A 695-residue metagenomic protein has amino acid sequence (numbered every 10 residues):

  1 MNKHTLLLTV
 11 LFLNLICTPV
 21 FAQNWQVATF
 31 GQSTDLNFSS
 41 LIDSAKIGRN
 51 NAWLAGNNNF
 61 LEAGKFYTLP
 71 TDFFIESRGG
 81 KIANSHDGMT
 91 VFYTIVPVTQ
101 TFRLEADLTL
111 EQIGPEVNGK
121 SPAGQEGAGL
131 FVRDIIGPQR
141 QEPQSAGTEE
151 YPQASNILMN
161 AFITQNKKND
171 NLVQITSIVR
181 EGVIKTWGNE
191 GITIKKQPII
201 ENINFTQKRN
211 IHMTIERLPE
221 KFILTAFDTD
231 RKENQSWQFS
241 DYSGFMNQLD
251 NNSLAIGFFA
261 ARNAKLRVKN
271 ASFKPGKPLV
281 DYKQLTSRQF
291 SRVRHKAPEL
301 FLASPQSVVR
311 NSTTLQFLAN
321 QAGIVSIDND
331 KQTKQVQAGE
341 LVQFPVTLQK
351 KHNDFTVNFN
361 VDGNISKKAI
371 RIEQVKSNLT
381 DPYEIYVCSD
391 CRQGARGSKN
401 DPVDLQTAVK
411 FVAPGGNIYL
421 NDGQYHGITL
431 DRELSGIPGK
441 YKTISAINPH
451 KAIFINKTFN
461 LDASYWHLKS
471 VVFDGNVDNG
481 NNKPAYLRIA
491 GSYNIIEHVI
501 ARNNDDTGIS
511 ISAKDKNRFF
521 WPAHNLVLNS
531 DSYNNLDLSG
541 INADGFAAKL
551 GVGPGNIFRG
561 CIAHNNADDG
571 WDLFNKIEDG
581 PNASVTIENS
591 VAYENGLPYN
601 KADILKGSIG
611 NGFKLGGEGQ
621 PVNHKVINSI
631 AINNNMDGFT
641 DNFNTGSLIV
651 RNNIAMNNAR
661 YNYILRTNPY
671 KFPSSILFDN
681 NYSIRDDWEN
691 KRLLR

Functional and structural regions predicted by a protein language model:
Q23-H295: Extracellular glycan-recognition regions
G88, L405, L430-R432, I455-F459 (+7 more regions): Extracellular beta-strand/beta-solenoid scaffold signature
V268, I444-A446, H467-S470, G491-E497 (+9 more regions): All-beta strand scaffolds that present successive hydrophobic residues in beta-strands
S291-R294, T313, I327, G339-E340 (+3 more regions): Acidic, glycine- and Ser/Thr-rich low-complexity intrinsically disordered tracts in extracellular/secreted proteins
T313-A319: Aromatic/hydrophobic beta-strand junction motif of beta-rich domains
N358-T407, Q424, N448: Right-handed parallel beta-helix/beta-solenoid
N421, S445-I447, D462, K469 (+21 more regions): Feature marks extracellular polysaccharide-active and adherence modules
S435-A485, L536: Right-handed parallel beta-helix/beta-spiral solenoid domain characteristic of secreted/periplasmic
